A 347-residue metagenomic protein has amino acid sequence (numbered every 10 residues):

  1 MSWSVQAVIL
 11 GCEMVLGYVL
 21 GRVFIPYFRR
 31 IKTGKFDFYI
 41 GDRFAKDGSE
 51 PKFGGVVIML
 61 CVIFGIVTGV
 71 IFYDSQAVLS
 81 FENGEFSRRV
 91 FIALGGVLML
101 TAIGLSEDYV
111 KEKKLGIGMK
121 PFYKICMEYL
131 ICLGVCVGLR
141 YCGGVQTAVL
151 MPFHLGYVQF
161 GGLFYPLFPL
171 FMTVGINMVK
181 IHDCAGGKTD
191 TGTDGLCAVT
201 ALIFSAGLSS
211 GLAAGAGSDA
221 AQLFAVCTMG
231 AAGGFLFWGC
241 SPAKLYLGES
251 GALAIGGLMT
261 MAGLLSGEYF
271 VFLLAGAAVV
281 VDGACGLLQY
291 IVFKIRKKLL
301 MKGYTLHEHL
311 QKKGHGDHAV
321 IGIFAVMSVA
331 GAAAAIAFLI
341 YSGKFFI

Functional and structural regions predicted by a protein language model:
S2-V280: "…together with the soluble PPM/PP2C metallo-phosphatase catalytic core" -> "…together with the soluble PPM/PP2C
R22-V23, R29-F36, A277-I323: Membrane-proximal soluble regions of multi-pass membrane proteins
F38-D47, V320-A330: Short linear loop/turn motifs
G54, M259, C285, Q289 (+2 more regions): Alpha-helix boundary/capping detector
T200, A330-G331: Helix-loop-helix module between adjacent transmembrane segments
F224, K297-L300, F345-I347: Short alpha-helical linear motifs
F272, V292-K294, F346-I347: Short beta-alpha connecting loops at secondary-structure transitions that line or flank enzyme active sites
A334-I347: Juxtamembrane boundary at the C-terminal end of a transmembrane helix
